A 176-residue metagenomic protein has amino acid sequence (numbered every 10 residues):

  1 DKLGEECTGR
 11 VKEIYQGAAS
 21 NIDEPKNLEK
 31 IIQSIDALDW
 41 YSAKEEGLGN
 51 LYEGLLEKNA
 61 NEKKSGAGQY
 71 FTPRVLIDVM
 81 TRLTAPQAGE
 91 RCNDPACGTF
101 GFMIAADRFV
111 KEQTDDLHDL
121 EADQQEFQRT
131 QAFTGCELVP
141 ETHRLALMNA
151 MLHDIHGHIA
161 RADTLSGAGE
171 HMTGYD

Functional and structural regions predicted by a protein language model:
D1-A88, M151, H158-G169: Non-catalytic, mostly N-terminal accessory regions of nucleic-acid modification and defense proteins
G66-Y175: Conserved S-adenosyl-L-methionine
